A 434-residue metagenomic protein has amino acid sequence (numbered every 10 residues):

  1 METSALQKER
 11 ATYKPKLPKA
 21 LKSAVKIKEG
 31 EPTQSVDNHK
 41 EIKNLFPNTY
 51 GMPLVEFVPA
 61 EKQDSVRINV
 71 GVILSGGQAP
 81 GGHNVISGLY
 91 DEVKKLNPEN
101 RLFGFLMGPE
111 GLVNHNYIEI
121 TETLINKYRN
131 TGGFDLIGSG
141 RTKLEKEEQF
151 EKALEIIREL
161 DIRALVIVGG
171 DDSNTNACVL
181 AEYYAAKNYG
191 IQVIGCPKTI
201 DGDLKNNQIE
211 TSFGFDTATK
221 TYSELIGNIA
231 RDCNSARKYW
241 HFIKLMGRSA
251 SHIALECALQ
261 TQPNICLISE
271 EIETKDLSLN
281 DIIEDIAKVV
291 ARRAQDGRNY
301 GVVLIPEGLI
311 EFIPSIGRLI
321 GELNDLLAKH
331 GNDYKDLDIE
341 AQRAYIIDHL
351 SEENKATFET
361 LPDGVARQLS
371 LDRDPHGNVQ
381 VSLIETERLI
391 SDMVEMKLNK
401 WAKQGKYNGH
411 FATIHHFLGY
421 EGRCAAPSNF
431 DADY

Functional and structural regions predicted by a protein language model:
M1-V70, K95-R101, Y117, I125-R129 (+7 more regions): N-terminal low-complexity/intrinsically disordered extensions
E29-Q63, L112-R163, I200, T211-D216 (+2 more regions): Glycine-rich oxoanion-binding loops at beta->alpha junctions
S65-I73, Y128-G140, K198-E210, S235-K238 (+1 more regions): Gly-rich Lys/Arg/Thr-decorated short loops/hinges at beta-loop-alpha junctions or inter-strand turns that position
A79-L89, L112-V113, E145-F150, D171-V179 (+3 more regions): Short glycine/serine/threonine-rich phosphate/pyrophosphate-binding segments that cradle anionic phosphate groups
E99-G108, G195: Short internal beta-strands
N100, I156, A164-G169, T175-I194 (+1 more regions): Accessory alpha-helical/coil subdomains and C-terminal extensions that flank or cap enzyme catalytic cores
P314-L319, V381, G422-D433: Short glycine/threonine-rich loop-to-helix capping motif typified by GTGT followed within a few residues by an Asp-Pro
